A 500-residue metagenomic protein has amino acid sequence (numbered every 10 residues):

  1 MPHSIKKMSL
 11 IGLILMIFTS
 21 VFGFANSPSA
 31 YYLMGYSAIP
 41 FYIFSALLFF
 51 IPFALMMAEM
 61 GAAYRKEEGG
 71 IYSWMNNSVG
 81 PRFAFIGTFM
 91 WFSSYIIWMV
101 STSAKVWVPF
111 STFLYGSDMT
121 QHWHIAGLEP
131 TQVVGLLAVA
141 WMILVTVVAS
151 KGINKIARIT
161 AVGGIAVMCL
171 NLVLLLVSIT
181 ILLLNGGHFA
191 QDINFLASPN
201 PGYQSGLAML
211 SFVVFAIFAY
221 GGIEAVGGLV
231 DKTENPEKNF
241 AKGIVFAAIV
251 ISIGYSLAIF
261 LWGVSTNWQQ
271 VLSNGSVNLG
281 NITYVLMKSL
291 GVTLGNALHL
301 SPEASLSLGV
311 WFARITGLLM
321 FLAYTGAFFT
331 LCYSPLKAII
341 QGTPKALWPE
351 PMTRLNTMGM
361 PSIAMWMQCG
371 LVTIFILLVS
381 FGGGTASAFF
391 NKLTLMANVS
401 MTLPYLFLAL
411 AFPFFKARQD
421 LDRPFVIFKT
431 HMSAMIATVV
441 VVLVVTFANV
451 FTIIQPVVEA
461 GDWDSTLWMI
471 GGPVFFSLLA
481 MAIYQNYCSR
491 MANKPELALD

Functional and structural regions predicted by a protein language model:
M1-P40, F44, F50-A58, Y64-K66 (+1 more regions): Membrane-interface "cap" regions at the ends of multi-pass membrane proteins
P2-I5, L355-M358, T402-I454: C-terminal membrane-solvent junction of multi-pass transporters and transport-like membrane proteins
K6, I39-P40, H122-A126, P130-Q132 (+1 more regions): Helix-loop-helix junctions that connect adjacent transmembrane segments in multi-pass membrane transporters
S29-P40, H122-T131, I153-G163, F375-L408 (+2 more regions): Transmembrane helix-loop boundary segments of multi-pass membrane transporters
L55-E59, E67-A138, F328-P335: Hydrophobic transmembrane alpha-helices that form the core helical bundles of multi-pass secondary transporters
S73, I249-F328, P349-F389: TM-loop-TM module centered on a large, flexible mid-protein loop between adjacent transmembrane helices in multi-pass
M90-V106, A225-L229, E303-E350, A411-F412: Membrane-helix boundary/coupling elements in multi-pass transport proteins
G135-H188, I244-I249, T394-F407, T430-V440 (+1 more regions): Membrane-interface loop-to-helix entry segments
